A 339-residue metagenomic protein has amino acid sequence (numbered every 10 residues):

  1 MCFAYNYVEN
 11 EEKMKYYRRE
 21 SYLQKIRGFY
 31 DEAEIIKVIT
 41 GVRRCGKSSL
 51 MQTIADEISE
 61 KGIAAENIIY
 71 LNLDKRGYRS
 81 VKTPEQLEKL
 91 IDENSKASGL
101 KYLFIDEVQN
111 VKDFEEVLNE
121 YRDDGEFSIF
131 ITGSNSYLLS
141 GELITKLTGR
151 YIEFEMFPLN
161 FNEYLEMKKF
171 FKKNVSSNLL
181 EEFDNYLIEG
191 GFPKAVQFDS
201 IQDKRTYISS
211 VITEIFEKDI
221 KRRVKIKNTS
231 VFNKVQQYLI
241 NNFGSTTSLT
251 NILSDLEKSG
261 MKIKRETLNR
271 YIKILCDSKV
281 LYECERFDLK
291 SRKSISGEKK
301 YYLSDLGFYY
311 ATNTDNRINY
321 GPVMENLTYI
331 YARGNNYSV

Functional and structural regions predicted by a protein language model:
M1-E9, S134-S136, G141-T246, K279: Interdomain motor-coupling "hinge/lid" segment immediately C-terminal to the ATP-binding subdomain of NTP-driven enzymes
M1-F29: N-terminal pre-Walker A segment at the start of P-loop NTPase domains
F3, I201-V339: Accessory nucleic acid-recognition modules appended to NTPase machines
I39: Hydrophobic anchor at the beta1->P-loop junction of P-loop NTPases
K47: Conserved lysine of the Walker
L50, I54: Hydrophobic positions on the alpha1 helix immediately C-terminal to the Walker A/P-loop
I69-S98: Short glycine-rich substrate-engagement loop in P-loop NTPases that contacts/grips substrate
E115-I131, N135, I144-K146: Conserved catalytic/switch belt of AAA+ P-loop NTPases
